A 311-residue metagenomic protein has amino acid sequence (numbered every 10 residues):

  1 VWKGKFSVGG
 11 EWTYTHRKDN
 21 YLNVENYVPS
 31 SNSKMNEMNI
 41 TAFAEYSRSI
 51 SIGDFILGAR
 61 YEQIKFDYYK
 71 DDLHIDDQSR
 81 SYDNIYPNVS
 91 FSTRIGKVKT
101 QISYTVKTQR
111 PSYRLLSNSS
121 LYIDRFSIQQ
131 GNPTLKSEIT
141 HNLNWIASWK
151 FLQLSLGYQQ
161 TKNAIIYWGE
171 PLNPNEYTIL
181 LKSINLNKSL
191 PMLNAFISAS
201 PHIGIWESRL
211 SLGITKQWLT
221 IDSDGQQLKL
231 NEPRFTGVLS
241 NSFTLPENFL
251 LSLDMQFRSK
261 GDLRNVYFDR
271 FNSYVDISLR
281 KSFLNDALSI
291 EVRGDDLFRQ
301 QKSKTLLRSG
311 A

Functional and structural regions predicted by a protein language model:
V1, A42-R48, V89-T93, L143-W149 (+6 more regions): Residues on the lipid-exposed face of transmembrane beta-strands in outer-membrane beta-barrel proteins
V1-D71, R94-K99, L152-S155, P191-I214: Face-selective signature of the C-terminal outer-membrane beta-barrel domain
V8-G10, L57-A59, V89, I102-Y104 (+8 more regions): Membrane-embedded beta-strand positions of outer-membrane beta-barrel proteins
W12-K18, R48-I52, Y61-D67, T93-K97 (+9 more regions): Transmembrane beta-strands of outer-membrane beta-barrel pores
K18-Y27, D67-I75, Y113-L121, F126-I128 (+6 more regions): Outer-membrane beta-barrel translocator domains and adjoining extracellular loop/strand segments of Gram-negative
K34-E37, D77-R80, T108-K162, I179-N194 (+1 more regions): Outer-membrane beta-barrel signature, preferentially recognizing the C-terminal barrel domain of Gram-negative
V89, L230-A311: Conserved C-terminal beta-signal and adjacent last beta-strands/turns of outer-membrane beta-barrel proteins
K136, N142, Q153-L212, T220-V238: Outer membrane beta-barrel strand-and-loop segments of large Gram-negative receptors, especially TonB-dependent
